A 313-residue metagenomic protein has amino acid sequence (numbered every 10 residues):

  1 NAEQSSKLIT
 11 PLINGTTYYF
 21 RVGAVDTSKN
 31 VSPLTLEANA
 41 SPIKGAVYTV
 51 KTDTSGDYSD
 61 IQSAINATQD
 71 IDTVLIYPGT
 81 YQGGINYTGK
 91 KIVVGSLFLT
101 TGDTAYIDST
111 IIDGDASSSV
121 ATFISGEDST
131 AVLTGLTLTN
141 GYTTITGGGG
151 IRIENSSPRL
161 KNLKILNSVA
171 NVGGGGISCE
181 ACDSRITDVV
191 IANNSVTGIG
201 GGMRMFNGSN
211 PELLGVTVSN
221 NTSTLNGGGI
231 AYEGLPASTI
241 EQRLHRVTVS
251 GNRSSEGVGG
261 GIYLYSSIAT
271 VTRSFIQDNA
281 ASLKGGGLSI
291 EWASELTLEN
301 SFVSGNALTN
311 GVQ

Functional and structural regions predicted by a protein language model:
N1-G15, T27-T35: Recognizes extended acidic, P/S/T-rich segments that occur within or adjacent to Ig-like beta-sandwich modules
F20-R21: Hydrophobic beta-strand segments within extracellular beta-sandwich modules
A46, D72, G83, K90-I92 (+15 more regions): The right-handed parallel beta-helix/beta-solenoid scaffold, focusing on the short coil/turn and N-cap positions
D53-Y58, Q62, D70-V93, L97-L99: N-terminal extracellular ligand-recognition/capping segment immediately after the signal peptide
T54, K91-T146: Right-handed parallel beta-helix/beta-spiral solenoid domain characteristic of secreted/periplasmic
T73, G95-S96, S109, T130-N140 (+6 more regions): Right-handed parallel beta-helix
S109-I124, T144-R152, A170-C179, V196-F206 (+4 more regions): Extracellular beta-strand/beta-solenoid scaffold signature
